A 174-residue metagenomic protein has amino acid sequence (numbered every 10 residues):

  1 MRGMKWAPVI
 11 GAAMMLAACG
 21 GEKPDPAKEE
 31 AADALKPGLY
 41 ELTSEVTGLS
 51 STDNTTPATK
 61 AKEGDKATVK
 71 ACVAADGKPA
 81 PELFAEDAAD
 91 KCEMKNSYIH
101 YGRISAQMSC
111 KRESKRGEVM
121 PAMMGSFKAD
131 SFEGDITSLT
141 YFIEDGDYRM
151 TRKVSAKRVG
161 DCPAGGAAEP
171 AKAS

Functional and structural regions predicted by a protein language model:
M1-A18: Sec-dependent bacterial lipoprotein signal peptides
C19-K23: Bacterial signal peptide processing site
P24-S174: Subset-of-secretome marker
